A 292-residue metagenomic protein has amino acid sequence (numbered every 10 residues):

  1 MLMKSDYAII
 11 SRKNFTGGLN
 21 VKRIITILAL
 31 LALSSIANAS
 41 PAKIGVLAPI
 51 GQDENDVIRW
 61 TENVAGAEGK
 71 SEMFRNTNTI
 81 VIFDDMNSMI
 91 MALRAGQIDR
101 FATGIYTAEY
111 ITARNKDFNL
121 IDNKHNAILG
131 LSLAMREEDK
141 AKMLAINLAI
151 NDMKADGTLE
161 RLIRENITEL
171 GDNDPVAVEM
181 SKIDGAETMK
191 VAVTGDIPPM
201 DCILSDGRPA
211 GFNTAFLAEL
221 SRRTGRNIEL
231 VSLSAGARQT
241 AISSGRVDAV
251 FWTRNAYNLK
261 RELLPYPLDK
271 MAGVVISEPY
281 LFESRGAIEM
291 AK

Functional and structural regions predicted by a protein language model:
M1-N20: Short, Lys/Arg-enriched N-terminal segments with co-localized hydrophobic residues within the first ~10-30 amino acids
K22-I27: Sec-dependent signal peptide recognition, specifically the positively charged N-region followed immediately by
L30-N38: Hydrophobic h-region of N-terminal signal peptides that target proteins for export in Gram-negative bacteria
K43-Q52, I58-N63, D84, R94 (+3 more regions): Acidic, polar ligand-binding/catalytic clefts
V46-W60, N173, A186-G211: Short glycine-rich His-centered loop
A48-Q52, T61-G66, G130-N173, T214-R223 (+1 more regions): Extended ligand-binding regions for polar small-molecule ligands
E54-I82, T112-K116, D201-S205, T214-N227 (+1 more regions): Ligand-binding cleft/hinge of the Venus flytrap
L162-V191: Disordered inhibitory propeptide/activation segment of secreted metzincin zinc metalloprotease zymogens, centered on
